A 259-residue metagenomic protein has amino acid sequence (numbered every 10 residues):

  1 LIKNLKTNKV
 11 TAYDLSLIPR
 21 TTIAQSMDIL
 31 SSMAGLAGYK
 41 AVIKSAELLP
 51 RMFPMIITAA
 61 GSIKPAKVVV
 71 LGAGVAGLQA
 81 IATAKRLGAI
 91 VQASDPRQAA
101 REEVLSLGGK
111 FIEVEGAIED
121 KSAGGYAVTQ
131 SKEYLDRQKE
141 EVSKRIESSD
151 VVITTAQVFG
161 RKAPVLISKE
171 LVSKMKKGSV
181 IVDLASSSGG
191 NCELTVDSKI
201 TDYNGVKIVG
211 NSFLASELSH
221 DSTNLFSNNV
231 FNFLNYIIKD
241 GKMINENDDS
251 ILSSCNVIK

Functional and structural regions predicted by a protein language model:
L1-M27, R161-S216: Rossmann-fold NAD(P)-binding glycine/threonine-rich loop
I2, V42, A80-I81, R101 (+1 more regions): Generic hydrophobic/aromatic pocket-lining and core-packing "Φ" positions
V10-Y13, K67-V69, A89-Q92, G109-K110 (+3 more regions): Structural motif
S16-I18, T22-A59, C192-K259: Adenosine-phosphate binding glycine-rich loop
M52-R145: Glycine-rich phosphate/diphosphate-binding loop of Rossmann-like nucleotide-binding domains
I112-V114, I153-A156, V182-A185: Short, conserved beta-strand edge motifs with alternating hydrophobic and charged residues
K121-V152, A156-S173, N211, S219-N224: A structured beta-alpha segment of the ubiquitous adenosine-cofactor-binding alpha/beta core
